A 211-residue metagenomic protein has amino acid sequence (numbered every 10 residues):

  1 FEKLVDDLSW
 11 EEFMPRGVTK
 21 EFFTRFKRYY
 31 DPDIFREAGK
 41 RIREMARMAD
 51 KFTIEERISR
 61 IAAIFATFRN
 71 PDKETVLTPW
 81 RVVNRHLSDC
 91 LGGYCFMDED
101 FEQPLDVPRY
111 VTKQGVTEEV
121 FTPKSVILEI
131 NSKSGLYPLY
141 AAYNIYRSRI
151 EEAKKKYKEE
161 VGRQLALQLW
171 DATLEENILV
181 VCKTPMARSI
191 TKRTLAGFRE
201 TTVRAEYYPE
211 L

Functional and structural regions predicted by a protein language model:
F1-Q168, V181-F198: Class I S-adenosyl-L-methionine
L167, A172-E175: Conserved SF1/SF2 helicase motif Ia
T202-E210: Conserved SAM-binding strand-loop segment of SAM-dependent methyltransferases
